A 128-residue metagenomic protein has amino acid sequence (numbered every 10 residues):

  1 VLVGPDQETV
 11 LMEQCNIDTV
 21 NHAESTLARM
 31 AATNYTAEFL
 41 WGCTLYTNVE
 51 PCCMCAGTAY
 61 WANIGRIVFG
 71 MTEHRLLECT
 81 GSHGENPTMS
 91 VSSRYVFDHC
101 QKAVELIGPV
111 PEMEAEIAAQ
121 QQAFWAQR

Functional and structural regions predicted by a protein language model:
V1-R128: Zinc-dependent deaminase catalytic domain
